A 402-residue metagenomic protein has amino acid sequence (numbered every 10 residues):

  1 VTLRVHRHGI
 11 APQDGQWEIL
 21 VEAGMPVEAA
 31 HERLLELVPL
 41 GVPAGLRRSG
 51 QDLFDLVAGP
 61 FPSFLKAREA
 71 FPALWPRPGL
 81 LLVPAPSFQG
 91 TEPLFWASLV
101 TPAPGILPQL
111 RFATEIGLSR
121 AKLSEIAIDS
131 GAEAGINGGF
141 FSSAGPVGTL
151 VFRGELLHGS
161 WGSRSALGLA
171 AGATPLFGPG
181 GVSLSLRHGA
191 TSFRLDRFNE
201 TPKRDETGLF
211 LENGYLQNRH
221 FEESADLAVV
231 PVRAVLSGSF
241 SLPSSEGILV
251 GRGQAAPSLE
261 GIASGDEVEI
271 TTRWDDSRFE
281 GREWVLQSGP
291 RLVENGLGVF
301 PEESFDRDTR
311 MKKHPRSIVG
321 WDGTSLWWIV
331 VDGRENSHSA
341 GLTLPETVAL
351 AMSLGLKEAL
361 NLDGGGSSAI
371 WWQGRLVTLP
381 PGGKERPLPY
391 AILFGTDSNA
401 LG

Functional and structural regions predicted by a protein language model:
V1-G402: Gly/Ser/Thr/Pro-rich low-complexity, intrinsically disordered segments
